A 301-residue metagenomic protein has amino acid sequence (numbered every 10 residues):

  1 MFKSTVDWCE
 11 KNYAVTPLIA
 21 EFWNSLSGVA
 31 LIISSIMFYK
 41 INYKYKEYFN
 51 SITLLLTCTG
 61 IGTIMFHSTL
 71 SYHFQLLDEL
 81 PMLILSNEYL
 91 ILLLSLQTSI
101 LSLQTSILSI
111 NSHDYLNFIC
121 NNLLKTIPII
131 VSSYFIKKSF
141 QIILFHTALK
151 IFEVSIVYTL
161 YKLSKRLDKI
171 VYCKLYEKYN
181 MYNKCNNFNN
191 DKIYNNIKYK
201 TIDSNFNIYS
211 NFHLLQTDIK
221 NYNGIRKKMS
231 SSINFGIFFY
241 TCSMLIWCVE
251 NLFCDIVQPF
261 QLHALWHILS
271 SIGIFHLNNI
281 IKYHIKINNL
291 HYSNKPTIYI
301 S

Functional and structural regions predicted by a protein language model:
M1-N180, N196-S301: Multi-pass alpha-helical transmembrane bundles in non-GPCR membrane proteins that perform intramembrane catalysis
